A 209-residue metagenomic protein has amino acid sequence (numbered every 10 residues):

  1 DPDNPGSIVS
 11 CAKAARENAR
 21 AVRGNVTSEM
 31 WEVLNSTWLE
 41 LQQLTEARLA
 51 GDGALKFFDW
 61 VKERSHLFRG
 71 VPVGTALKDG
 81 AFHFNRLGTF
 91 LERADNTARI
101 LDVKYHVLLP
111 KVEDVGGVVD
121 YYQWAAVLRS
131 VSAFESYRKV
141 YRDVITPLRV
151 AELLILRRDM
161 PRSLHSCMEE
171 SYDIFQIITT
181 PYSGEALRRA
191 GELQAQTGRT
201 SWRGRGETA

Functional and structural regions predicted by a protein language model:
D1-A209: Alpha-helical transmembrane segments and their helix-helix packing motifs
